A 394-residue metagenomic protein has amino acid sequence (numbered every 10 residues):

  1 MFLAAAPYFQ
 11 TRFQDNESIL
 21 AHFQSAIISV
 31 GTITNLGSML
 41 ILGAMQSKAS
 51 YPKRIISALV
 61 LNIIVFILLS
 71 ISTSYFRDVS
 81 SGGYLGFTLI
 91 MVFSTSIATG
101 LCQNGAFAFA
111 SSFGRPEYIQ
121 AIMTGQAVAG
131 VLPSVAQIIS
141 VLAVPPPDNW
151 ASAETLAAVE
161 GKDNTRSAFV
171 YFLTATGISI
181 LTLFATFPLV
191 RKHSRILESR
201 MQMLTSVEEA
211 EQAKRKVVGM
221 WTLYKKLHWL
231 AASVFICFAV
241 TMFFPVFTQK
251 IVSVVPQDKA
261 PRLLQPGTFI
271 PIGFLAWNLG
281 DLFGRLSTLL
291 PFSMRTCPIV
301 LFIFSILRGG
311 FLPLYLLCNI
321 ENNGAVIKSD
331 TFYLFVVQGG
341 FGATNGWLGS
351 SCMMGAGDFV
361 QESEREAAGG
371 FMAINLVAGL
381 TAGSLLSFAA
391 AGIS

Functional and structural regions predicted by a protein language model:
P7, N16, I64, S72-M91 (+4 more regions): Membrane-interfacial loop- and helix-cap regions that link adjacent transmembrane helices in polytopic membrane proteins
S18-H22, N104, S111-A129, G267 (+2 more regions): Loop-to-transmembrane helix entry/capping segments in MFS-fold secondary transporters and related SLC/MFSD carriers
A26-I97: Eukaryotic helix-linker segments that join adjacent hydrophobic helices
A26-S47, I64, V131-S134, P271 (+2 more regions): Central cavity-lining transmembrane alpha-helices of secondary-active solute carriers, predominantly the Major
L40, A127, V131-P146, A378-I393: A gly/Pro-rich, aromatic-decorated transmembrane alpha-helix motif that marks the paired, flexible gating helices
S96-N104, T241, G342-S350: Small-residue-rich segments within alpha-helical transmembrane domains of MFS-like 12-TM solute carriers
G100, R115-S233, C237-M242: Eukaryotic endomembrane system proteins
D330, L334-A343, C352, G357-G392: A late C-terminal transmembrane helix in Major Facilitator Superfamily
